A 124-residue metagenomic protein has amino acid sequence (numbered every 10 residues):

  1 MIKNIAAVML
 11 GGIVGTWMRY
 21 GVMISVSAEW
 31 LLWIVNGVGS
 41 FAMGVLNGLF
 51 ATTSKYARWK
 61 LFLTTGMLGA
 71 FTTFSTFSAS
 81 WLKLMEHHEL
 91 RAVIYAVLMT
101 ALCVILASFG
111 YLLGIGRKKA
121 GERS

Functional and structural regions predicted by a protein language model:
M1-S124: Membrane-interface helix-loop junctions in multi-pass transporters/channels
